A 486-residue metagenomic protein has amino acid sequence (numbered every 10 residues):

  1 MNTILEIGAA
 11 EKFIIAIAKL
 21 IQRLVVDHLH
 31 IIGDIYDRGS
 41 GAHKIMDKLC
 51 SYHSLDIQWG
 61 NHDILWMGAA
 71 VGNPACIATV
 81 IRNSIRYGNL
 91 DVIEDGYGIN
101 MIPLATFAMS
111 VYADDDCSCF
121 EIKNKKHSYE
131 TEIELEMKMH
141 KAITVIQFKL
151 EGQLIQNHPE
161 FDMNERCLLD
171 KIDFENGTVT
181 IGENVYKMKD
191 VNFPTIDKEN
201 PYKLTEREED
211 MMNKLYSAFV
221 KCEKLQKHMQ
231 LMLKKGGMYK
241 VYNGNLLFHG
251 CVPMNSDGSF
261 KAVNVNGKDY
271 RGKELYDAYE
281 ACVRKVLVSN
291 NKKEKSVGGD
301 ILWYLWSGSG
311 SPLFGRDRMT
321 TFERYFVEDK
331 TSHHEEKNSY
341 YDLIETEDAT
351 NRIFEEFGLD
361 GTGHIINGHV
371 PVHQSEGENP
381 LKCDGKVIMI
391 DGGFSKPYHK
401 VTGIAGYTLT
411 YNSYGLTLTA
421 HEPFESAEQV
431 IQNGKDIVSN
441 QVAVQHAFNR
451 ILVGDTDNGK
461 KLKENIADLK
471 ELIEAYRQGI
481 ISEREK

Functional and structural regions predicted by a protein language model:
M1-K486: Feature recognizes metal-dependent phosphohydrolase scaffolds
